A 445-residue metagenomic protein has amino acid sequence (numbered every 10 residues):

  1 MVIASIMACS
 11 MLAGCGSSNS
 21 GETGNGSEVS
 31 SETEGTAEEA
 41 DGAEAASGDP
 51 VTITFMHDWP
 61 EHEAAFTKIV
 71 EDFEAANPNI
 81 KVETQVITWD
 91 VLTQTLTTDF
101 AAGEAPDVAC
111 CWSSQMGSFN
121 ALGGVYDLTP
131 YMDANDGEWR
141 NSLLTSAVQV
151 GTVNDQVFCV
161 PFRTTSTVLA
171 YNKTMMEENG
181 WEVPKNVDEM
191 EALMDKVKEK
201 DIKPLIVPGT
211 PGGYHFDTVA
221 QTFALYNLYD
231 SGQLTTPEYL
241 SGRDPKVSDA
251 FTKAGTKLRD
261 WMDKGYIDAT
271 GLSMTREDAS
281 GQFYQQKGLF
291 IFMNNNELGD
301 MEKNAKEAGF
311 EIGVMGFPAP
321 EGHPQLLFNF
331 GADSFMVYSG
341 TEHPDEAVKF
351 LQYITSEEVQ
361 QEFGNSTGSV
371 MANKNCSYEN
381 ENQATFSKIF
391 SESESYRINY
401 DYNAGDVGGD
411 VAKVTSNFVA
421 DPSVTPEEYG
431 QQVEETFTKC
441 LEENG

Functional and structural regions predicted by a protein language model:
A45, S113-T167, E182, E191 (+6 more regions): Hinge/lid segment of periplasmic solute-binding proteins
E71, A75-A76, K81, E178-N179 (+3 more regions): Extracytoplasmic/periplasmic substrate-recognition and gating elements
D72-L143, T174-K185, G281, Q286-F290 (+1 more regions): Extracytoplasmic "Venus flytrap"/periplasmic binding protein-like
K81, E177, E392-G445: Conserved C-terminal helix/tail region of periplasmic/extracytoplasmic solute-binding proteins
D99, P106-D107, G137-T174, K203-V207 (+2 more regions): A structural signal for short loop-to-beta-strand junctions that line the ligand-binding cleft of periplasmic/secreted
T129-L143, N227-K253, K303-E307, A319-L327 (+1 more regions): Short, solvent-exposed loop/beta-turn-alpha elements that line the ligand-binding surface or hinge of extracytoplasmic
V153-F162, E191-R243, R259, G288: Extracytoplasmic/periplasmic solute-binding protein
M194-K196, Y239-G271: Glycine-centered hinge/linker elements that transmit conformational signals in sensory and ligand-binding systems
